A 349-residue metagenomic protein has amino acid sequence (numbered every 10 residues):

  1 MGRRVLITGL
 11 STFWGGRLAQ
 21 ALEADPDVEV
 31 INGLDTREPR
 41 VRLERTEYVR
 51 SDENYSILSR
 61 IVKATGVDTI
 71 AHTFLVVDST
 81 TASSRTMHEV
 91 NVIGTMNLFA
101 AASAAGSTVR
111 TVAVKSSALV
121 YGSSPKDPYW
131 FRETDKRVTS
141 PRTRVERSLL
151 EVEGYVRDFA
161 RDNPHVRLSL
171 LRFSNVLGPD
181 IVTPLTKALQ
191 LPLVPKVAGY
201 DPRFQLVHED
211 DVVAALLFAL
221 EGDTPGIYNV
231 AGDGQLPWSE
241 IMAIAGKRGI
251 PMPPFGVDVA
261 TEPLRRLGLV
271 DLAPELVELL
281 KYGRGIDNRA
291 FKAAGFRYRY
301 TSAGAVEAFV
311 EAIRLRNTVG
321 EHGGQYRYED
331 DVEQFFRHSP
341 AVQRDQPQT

Functional and structural regions predicted by a protein language model:
V5-A24: N-terminal Rossmann NAD(P)H-binding glycine-rich loop of SDR-like oxidoreductase domains
T8, V176, A198-P202, Y228-Q235 (+2 more regions): Glycine-rich Rossmann NAD(P)(H)-binding loop
S51-I93: NAD(P)H-binding glycine-rich loop region in Rossmannoid oxidoreductase-like domains and their noncatalytic homologs
T86-N97, R147-S148, V207: Glycine-rich NAD(P)-binding loop of the Rossmann-fold in SDR/ketoreductase-type enzymes
M96-R144: Conserved Rossmann-fold NAD(P)-dependent oxidoreductase catalytic core, especially the SDR/UDP-sugar
D127, F159-Q205, E209: NAD(P)-dependent short-chain dehydrogenase/reductase
P141-S169: Active-site Tyr-X1-5-Lys
V213-E275, N288, V310, R316-T349: Mid/C-terminal beta-alpha module of Rossmann-like enzyme folds, strongest in SDR-family dehydrogenases/epimerases
